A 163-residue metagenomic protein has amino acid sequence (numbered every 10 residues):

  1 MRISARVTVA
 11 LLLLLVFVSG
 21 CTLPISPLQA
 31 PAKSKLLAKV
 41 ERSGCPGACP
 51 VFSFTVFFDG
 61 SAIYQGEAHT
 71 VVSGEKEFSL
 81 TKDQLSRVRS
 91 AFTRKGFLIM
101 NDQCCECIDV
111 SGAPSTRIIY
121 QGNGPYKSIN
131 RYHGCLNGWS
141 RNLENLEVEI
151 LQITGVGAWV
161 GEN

Functional and structural regions predicted by a protein language model:
M1-V9: Bacterial N-terminal signal peptides that target proteins for export
A5, C21-P46, T70, K76-F78 (+3 more regions): Short, well-ordered, aromatic-rich surface patches in folded extracellular/luminal domains
A10-S19: Bacterial N-terminal signal peptides
L14, C49, V71-S73: Preference for short coil/turn "hinge" residues that link or interrupt alpha-helices
S43-A68: N-terminal secretory signal peptides
